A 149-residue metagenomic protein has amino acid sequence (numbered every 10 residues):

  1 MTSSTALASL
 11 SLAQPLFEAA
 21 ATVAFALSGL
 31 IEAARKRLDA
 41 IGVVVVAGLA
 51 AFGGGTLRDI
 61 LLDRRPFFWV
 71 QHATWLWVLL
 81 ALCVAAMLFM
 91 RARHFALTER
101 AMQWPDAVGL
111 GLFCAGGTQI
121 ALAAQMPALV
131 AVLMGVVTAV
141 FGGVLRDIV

Functional and structural regions predicted by a protein language model:
M1-A13, I60-V70, G116-V130: Helix-coil boundary and interhelical linker segments in multi-pass alpha-helical membrane proteins
T5-L12, L16, H94-R100: Juxtamembrane loop-transmembrane helix junctions in multi-pass integral membrane proteins, especially the extracellular
S9-T22, F67-A81, P127-V140: Structural signature of hydrophobic alpha-helical transmembrane segments
P15-S28, I41, V46-L49: The first (N-terminal) embedded transmembrane alpha-helix
A26-R37, D59-I60, A85-E99, V144-V149: C-terminal ends of transmembrane helices
I41-L49, H72-W77, L97-G109, A131-M134: Cytoplasmic-side transmembrane-helix entry/capping segments in multi-pass membrane proteins
V45-L49, T56-L62, L133, V137 (+1 more regions): Short, structured motif recognition centered on aromatic/hydrophobic residues
L80-I120: Ordered, amphipathic secondary-structure segments that act as subunit-interaction surfaces in large macromolecular
